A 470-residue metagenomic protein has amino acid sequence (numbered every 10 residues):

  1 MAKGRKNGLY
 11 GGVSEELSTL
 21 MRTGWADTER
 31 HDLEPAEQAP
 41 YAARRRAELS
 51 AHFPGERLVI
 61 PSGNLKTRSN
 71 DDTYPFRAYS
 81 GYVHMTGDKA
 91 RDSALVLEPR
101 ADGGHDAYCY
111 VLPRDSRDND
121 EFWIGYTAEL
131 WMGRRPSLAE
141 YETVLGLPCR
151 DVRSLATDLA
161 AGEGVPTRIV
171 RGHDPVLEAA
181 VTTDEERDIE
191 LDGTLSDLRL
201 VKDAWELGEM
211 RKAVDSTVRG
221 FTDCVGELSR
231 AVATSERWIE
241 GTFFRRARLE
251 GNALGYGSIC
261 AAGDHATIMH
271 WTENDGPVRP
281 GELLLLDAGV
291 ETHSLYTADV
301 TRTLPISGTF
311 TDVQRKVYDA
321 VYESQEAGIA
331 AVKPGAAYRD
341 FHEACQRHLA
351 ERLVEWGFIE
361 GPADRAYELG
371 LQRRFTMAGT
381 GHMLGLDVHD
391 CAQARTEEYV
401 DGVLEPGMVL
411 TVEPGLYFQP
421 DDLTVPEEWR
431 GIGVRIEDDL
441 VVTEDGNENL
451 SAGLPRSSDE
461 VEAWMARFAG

Functional and structural regions predicted by a protein language model:
M1-G470: Active-site neighborhoods and metal-handling regions in enzymes and metal-associated proteins
